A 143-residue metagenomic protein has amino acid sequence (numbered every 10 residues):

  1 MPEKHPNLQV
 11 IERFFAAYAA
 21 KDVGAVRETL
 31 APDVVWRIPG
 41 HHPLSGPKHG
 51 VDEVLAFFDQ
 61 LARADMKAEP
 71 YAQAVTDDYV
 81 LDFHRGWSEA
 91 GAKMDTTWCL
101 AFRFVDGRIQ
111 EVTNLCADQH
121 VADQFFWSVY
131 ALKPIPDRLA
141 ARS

Functional and structural regions predicted by a protein language model:
M1-S143: C-terminal and inter-domain tail/linker signature
